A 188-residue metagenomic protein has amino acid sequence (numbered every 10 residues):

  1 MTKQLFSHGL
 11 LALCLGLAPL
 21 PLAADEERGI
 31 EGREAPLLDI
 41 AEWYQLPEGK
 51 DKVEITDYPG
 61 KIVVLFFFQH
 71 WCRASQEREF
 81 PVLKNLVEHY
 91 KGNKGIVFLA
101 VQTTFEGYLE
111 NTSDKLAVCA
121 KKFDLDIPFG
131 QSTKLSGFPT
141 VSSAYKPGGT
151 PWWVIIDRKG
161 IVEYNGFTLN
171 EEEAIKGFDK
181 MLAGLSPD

Functional and structural regions predicted by a protein language model:
H8-A18: Bacterial N-terminal signal peptides
A24-E54: N-terminal "domain-start" segment that seeds a small globular fold
K61-I62, R78-Q102: Conserved helix-turn-beta segment immediately C-terminal to the redox Cys motif in thioredoxin-like folds
I62-V63, P151: Alpha/beta-hydrolase fold active-site loops
F67-N85, G107-Y108: Conserved redox-active cysteine motifs that mediate thiol-disulfide chemistry, especially di-cysteine Cys-X(1-2)-Cys
K94-E110, L125-S136: Thiol-based oxidoreductase modules, predominantly thioredoxin-like and allied folds used for disulfide exchange
D114-T150: Short, internal strand/loop/helix patches that form the active-site neighborhood or redox-interaction surface
G149-D188: Thiol-/selenol-based redox modules, centered on thioredoxin-like and closely related oxidoreductase domains
